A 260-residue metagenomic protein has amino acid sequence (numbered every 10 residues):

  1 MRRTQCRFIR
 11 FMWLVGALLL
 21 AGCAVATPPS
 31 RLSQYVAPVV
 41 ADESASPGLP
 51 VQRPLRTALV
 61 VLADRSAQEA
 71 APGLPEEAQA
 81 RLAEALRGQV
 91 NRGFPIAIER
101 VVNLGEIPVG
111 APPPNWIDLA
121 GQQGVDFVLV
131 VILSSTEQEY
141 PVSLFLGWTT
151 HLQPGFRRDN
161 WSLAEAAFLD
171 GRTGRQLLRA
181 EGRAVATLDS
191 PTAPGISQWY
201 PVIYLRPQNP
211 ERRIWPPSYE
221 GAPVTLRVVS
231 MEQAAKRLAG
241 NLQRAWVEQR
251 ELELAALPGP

Functional and structural regions predicted by a protein language model:
M1-F8: N-terminal secretory signal peptides that target proteins for export/translocation
R10-G22: Bacterial N-terminal signal peptides
C23-L104, G121, A235, G240-P260: A structural "domain/chain start" motif
V40-E43, P108-P114: A short, well-structured beta->alpha microelement
R65-E69, I107-P108, T136-E139: Short acidic, S/G/P-rich loop/turn micro-motifs used as interaction or catalytic elements
G73-R81, G110, P114, G221-K236: Soluble non-cytosolic domains of exported or imported proteins
G110-E181, T187-T192: Surface-exposed short loop/turn segments
R172-K236: Short secondary-structure boundary motifs at beta->alpha junctions and helix caps
